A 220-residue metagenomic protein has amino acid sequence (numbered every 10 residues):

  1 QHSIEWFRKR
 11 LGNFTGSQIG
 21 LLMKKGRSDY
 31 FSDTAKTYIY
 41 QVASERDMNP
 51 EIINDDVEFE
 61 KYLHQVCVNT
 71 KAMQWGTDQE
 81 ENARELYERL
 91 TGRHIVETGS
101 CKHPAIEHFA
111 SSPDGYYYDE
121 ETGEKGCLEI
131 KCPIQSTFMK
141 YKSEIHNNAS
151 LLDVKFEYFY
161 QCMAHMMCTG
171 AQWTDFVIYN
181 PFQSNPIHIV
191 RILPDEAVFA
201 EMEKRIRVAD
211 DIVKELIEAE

Functional and structural regions predicted by a protein language model:
Q1-D78, L86, E144-L152: Charged, glycine-rich intrinsically disordered N-terminal tails and low-complexity linkers that flank
Q79-E80, E157: Residue-level preference for nonpolar/small residues embedded in alpha-helices
L86-E218: Nucleic-acid nuclease catalytic cores
